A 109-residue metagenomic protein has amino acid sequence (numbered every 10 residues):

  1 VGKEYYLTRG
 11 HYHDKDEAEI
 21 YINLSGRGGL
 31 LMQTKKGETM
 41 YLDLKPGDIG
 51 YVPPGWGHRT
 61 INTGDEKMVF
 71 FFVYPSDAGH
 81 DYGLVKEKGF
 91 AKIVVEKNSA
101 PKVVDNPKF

Functional and structural regions predicted by a protein language model:
V1-L44, I61-F109: Active-site region of the double-stranded beta-helix
K35, G55-W56: Short beta->alpha connector loops
G47-D48: Structural motif
Y51, G57-R59: Hydrophobic beta-strand signal
